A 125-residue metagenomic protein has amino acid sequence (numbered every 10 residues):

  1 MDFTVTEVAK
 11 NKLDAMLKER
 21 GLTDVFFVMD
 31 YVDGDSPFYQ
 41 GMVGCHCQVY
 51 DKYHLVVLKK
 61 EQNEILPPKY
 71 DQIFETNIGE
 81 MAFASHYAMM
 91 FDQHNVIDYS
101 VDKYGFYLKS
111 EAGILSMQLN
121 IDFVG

Functional and structural regions predicted by a protein language model:
M1-A9, E64-I65, I78, N120: A contiguous, well-structured "functional interface" segment within a domain
M1-S36: Long, hydrophobic N-terminal alpha-helical segment
E19, Q72-I73, D98-Y99: A general structural signal for short secondary-structure junctions and capping/turn motifs
F26-Y31, L55, N95-V101: Broad, structure-driven detector of short, well-ordered beta-strand segments within folded domains
D30-I65, I114-D122: Short, thiol/selenol-centered motifs that function as redox-active sites or metal-ligating centers
L58-N95: Mid-chain, well-packed structural core segment of small domains
I78, S85-G125: Glycine-rich, aromatic-bearing surface loops/beta-hairpins
